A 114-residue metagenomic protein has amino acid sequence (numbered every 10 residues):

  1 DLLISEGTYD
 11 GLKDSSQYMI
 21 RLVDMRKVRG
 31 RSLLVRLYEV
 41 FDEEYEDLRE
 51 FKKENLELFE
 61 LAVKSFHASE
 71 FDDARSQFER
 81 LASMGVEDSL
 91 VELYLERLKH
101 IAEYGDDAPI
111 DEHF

Functional and structural regions predicted by a protein language model:
D1-D73, E79-L81, G85-I110: Cytosolic regulatory/linker segments at or just downstream of nucleotide-handling modules in signal-transduction
